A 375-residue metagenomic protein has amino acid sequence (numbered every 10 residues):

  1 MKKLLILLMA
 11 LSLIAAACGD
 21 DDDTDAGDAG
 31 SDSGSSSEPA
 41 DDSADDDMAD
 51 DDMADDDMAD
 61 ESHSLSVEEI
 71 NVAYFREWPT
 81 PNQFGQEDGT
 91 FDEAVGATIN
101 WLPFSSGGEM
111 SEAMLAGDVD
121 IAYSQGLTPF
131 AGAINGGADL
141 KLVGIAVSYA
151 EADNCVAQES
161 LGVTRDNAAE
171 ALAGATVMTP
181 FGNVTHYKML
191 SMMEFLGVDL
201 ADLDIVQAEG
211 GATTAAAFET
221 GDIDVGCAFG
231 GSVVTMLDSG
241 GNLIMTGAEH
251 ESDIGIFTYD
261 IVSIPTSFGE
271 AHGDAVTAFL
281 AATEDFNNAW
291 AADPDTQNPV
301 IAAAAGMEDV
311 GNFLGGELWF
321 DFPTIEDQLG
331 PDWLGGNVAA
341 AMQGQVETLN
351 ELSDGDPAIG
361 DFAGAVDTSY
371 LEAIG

Functional and structural regions predicted by a protein language model:
I14-A17: C-terminal motif of bacterial Sec signal peptides marking the signal peptidase cleavage site
G19-E38: Bacterial lipoprotein signal-peptidase II cleavage site
G34-N71: N-terminal low-complexity, Pro/Thr/Ser-rich intrinsically disordered segments that act as propeptides or flexible
D60-A208, A217, D224-G230: Short, glycine-/small- and polar/acidic-enriched structural segments that line small-molecule recognition paths
G132-G144, T235-H250, D309: Ligand-binding "clamshell"
T213-A304: Pocket-lining segment of extracytoplasmic ligand-binding domains
A271-L352: Secondary-structure end/capping motifs
M342-G375: Conserved C-terminal helix/tail region of periplasmic/extracytoplasmic solute-binding proteins
